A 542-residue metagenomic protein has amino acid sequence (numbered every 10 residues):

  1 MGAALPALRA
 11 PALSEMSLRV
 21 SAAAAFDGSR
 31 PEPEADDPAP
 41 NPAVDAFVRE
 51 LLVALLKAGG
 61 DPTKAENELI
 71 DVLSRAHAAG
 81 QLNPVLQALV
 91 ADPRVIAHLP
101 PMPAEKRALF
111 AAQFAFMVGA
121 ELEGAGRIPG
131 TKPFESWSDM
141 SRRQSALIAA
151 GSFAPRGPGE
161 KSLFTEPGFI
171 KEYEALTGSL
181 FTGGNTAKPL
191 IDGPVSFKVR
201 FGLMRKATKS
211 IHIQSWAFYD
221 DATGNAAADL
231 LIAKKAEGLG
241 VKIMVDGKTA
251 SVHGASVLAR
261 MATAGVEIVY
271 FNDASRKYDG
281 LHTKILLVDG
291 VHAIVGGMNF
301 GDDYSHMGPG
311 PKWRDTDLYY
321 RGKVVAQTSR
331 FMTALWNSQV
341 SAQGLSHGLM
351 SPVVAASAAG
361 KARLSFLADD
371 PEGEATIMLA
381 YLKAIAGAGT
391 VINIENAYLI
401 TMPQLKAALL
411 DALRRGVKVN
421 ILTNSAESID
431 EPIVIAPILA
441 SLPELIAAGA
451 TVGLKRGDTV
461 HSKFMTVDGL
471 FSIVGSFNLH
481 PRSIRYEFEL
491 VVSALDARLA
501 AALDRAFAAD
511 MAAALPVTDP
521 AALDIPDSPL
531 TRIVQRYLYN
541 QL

Functional and structural regions predicted by a protein language model:
G2-P38, P42-A46, E50: Long, low-complexity repeat tracts used as extracellular stalks/passenger repeats and O-glycosylation platforms
S21, A43, A54, E105 (+3 more regions): Amphipathic coiled-coil alpha-helices
P40, F114-L542: Charged, low-complexity intrinsically disordered terminal segments
L51, L69-I70: Eukaryotic low-complexity, mixed-charge intrinsically disordered interaction/regulatory segments enriched in acidic
A54-L55, A76, L89, K234 (+1 more regions): Hydrophobic side-chain positions on well-ordered alpha-helices, corresponding to helix-helix packing/interface faces
L56-E66, A78-V85, A97-M102, E123-T131: Charged, low-complexity interaction regions
I70-A78: Amphipathic alpha-helical segments that form the core helices of the histone-fold
V72-L73, V85-V95, P103, R107-F114 (+1 more regions): Mature extracellular/secreted ectodomains of secretory-pathway proteins
